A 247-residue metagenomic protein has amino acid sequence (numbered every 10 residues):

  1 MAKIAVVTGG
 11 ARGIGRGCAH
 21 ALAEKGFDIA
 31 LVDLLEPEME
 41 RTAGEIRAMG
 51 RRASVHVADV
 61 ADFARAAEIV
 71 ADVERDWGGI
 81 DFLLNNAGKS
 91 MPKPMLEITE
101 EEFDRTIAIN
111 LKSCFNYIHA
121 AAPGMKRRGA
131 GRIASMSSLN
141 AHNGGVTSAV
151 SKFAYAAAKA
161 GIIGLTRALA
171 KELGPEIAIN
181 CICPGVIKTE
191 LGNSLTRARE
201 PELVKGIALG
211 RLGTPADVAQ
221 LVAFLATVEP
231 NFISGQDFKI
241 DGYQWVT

Functional and structural regions predicted by a protein language model:
A2-I29: Canonical Rossmann dinucleotide-binding motif of NAD(H)/NADP(H)-dependent dehydrogenases/reductases, specifically
E36-P37, V57-E68, E100, A216-D217: The beta1-alpha1 cofactor-binding region of Rossmann-like NAD(H)/NADP(H)-dependent oxidoreductases
P94-M95, E102-I107, G192, R199 (+1 more regions): Substrate-binding pocket helix/loop in short-chain dehydrogenase/reductase
I118, A158, T166: Active-site helix of classical SDR
S138: Residue(s) in the substrate-gating loop at a strand-loop-helix junction that position the organic substrate next
N143, V150, S234-T247: Short C-terminal tail/terminal secondary-structure segment of NAD(P)H-dependent dehydrogenase/reductase domains
G174-A178, I233-G235: Short, small/polar-rich loop/turn modules that mediate ligand/substrate recognition or access, typified
